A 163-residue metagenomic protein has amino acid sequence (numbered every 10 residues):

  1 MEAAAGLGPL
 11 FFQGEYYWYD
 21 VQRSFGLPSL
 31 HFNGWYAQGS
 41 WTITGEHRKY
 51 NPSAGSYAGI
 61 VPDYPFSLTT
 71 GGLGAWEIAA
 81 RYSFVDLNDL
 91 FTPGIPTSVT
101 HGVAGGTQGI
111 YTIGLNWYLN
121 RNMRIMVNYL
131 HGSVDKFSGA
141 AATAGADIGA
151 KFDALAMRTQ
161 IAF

Functional and structural regions predicted by a protein language model:
M1-F163: Outer-membrane beta-barrel pore domains
